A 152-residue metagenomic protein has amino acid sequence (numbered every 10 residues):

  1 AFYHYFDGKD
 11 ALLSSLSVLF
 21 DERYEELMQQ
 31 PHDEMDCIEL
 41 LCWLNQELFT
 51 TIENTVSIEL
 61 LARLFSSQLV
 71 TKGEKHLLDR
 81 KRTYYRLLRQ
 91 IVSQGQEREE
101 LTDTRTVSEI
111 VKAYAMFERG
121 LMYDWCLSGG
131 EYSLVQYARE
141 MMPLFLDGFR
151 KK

Functional and structural regions predicted by a protein language model:
A1-F6: Short hydrophobic/aromatic patch on the recognition helix
G8-L13: Short amphipathic alpha-helical segment with a characteristic S/N-K-E followed by hydrophobic residues
S15, L19, Q29-V56, V107-Y114: Hydrophobic alpha-helical connector segments
L19, R23, E47, T51-T55 (+2 more regions): Phosphate/oxyanion-binding loops and surfaces in catalytic or ligand/nucleic-acid-binding neighborhoods
E25, K72-R98, S108-K112, M116 (+1 more regions): Amphipathic alpha-helical packing segments from all-alpha helical-bundle domains
I52-K72: Amphipathic alpha-helical segments used for helix-helix packing
I91, L144-G148: C-terminal alpha-helix
Q96-P143: Hydrophobic/aromatic-rich alpha-helical bundle segments in the mid-to-C-terminal region
